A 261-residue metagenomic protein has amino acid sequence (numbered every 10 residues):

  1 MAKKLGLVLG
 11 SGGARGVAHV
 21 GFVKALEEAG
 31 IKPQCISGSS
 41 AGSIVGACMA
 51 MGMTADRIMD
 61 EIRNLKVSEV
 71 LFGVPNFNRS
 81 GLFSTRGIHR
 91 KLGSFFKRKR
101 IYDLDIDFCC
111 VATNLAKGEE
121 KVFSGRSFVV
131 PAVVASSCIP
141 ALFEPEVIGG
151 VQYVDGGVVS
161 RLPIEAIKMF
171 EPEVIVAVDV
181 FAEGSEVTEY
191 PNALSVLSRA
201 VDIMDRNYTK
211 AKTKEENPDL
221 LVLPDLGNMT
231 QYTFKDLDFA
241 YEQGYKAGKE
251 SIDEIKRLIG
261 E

Functional and structural regions predicted by a protein language model:
M1-S39, A47-E261: Patatin-like phospholipase
